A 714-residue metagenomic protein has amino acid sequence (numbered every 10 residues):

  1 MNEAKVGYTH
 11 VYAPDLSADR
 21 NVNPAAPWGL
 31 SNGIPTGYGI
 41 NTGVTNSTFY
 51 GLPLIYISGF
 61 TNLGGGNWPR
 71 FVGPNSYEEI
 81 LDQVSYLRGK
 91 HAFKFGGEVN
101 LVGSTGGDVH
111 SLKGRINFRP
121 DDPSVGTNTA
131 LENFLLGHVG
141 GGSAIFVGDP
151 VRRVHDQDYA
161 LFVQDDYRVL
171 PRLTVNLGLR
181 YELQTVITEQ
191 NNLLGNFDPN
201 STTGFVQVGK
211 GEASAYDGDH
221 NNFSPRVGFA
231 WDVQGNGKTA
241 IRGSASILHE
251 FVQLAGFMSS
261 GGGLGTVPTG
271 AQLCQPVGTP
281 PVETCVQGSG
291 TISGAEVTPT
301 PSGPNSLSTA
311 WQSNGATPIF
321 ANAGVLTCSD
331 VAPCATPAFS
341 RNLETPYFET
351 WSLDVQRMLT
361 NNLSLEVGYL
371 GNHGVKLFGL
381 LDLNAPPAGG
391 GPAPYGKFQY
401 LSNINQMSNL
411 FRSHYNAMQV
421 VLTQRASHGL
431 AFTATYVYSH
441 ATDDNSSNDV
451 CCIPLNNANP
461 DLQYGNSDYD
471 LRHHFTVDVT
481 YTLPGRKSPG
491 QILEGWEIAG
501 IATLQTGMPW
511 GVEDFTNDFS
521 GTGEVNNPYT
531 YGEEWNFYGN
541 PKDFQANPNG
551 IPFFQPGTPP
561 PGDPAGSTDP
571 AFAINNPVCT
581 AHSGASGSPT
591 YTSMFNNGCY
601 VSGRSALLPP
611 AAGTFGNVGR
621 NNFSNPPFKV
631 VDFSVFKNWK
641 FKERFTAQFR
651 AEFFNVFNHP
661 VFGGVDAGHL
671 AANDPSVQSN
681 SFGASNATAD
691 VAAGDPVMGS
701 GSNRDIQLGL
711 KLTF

Functional and structural regions predicted by a protein language model:
M1, A13-S17, G65-Y77, L81 (+6 more regions): Outer-membrane beta-barrel proteins
M1-Q164, F205-V208: Replace "related TpsB outer-membrane translocases also match" with "some related outer-membrane beta-barrels such as
E3-G7, P74-S76, D156, A160-T188 (+5 more regions): Structural signature of Gram-negative outer-membrane beta-barrels, strongest in the C-terminal barrel of TonB-dependent
A18-P27, D108-H110, H220, Q234-C274 (+3 more regions): Short, surface-exposed recognition loops and adjoining beta-strand edges that mediate ligand/DNA contacts, enriched
D19-V44, T48-F49, N75, N100 (+8 more regions): Flexible, surface-exposed loop regions and adjacent strand-edge segments of Gram-negative outer-membrane beta-barrel
P24-G59, L112-V147, G262-S329, G539-S602: Core domains of carbohydrate- and sulfate-ester-processing enzymes
G59-N67, T203-R226, N457-N466: Aromatic/His-enriched, Gly/Pro-containing loop or helix-boundary segments that lie immediately adjacent to catalytic
S85, T105, L170-R172, Q184-V186 (+2 more regions): Short, solvent-exposed micro-motifs at the edges of structured domains
